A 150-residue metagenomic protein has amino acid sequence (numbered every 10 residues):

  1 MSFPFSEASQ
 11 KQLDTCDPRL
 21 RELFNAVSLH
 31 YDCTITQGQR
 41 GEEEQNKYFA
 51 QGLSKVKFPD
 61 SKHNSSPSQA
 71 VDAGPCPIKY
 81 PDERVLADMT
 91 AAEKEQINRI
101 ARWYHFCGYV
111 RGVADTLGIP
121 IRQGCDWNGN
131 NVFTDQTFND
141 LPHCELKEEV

Functional and structural regions predicted by a protein language model:
M1-T34: Active-site acidic/histidine clusters and adjacent loop/turn architecture that either coordinate catalytic ions
E7, Q37, P75: Short glycine-centered, acidic/aromatic-flanked micro-motifs in structured strand/loop junctions that mark active-site
P18, E22, E43, H105: Short, well-structured alpha-helical interface segments that form or flank functional binding sites
L23, S54, D140-P142: Structured catalytic/translocation cores of nucleotide/phosphate-coupled proteins
F24-L53, T116, G124-N128: Extended, low-complexity, intrinsically disordered C-terminal regulatory tails of eukaryotic serine/threonine kinases
G52-S61: Cytochrome P450 catalytic domain signature, combining two hallmark sequence patches
D60-V150: Catalytic cores and adjacent binding grooves of peptidoglycan-active enzymes
